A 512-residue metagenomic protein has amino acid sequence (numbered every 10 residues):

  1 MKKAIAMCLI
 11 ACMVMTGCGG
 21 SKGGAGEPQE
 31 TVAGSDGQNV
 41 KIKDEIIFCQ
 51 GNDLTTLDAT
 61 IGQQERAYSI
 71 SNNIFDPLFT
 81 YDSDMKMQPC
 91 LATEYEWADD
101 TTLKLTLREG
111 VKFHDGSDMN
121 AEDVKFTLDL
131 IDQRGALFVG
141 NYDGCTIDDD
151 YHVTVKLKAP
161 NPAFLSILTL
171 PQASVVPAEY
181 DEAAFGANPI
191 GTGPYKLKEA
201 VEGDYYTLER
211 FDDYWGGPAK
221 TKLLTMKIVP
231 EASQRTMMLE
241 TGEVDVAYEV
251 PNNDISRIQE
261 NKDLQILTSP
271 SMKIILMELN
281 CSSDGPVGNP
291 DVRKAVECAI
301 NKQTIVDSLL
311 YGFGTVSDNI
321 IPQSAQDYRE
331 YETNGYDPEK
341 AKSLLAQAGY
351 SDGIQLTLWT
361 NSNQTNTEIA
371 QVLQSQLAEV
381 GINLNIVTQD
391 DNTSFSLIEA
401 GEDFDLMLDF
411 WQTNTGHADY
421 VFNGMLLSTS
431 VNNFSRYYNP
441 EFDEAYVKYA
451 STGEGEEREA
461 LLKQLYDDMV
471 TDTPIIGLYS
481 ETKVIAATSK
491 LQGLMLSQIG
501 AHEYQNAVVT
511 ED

Functional and structural regions predicted by a protein language model:
C49-A98, I190, A501: N-terminal lobe/hinge region of extracytoplasmic solute-binding protein
S83-K86, T169-A219, L223, E339: Gly/Pro-rich hinge or "lid" segments in bacterial periplasmic/extracellular proteins
E96-D100, L137-A178: Surface-exposed binding/hinge segments that line and control ligand-binding clefts or catalytic entry sites
D212-R257: Ligand-site clamp/hinge motif
S283-S324, E368-I369, M469-G477: Periplasmic-binding protein-like
Y311, T315-Q347, T365-N366: Structural transition elements
N385-S394, Y420-S489, D512: Extracytoplasmic/peripheral linker and loop segments enriched in polar/acidic and small residues with frequent Thr/Pro
I485-D512: Long beta-strand-rich cores associated with HINT superfamily self-processing modules
